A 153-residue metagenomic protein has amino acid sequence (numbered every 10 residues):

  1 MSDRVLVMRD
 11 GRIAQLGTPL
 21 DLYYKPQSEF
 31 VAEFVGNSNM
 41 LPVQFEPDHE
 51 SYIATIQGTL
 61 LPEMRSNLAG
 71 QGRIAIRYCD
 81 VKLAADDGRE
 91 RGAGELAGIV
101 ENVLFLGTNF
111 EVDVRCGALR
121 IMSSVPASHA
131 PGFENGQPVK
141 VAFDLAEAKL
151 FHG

Functional and structural regions predicted by a protein language model:
M1-G58, Y78: Internal alpha/beta loop-helix hairpins
Y24, D48-V103, R120, P131-G153: Glycine/charge-rich catalytic "coupling/switch" loops of P-loop NTPases
A32, M64, V112-D113, P131: Short secondary-structure boundary/capping segments
E50-I53, G107-D113: Short aromatic-glycine-enriched beta-strand elements
